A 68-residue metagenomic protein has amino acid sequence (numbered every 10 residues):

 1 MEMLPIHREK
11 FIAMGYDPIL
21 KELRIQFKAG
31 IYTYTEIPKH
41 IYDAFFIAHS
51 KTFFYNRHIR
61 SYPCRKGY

Functional and structural regions predicted by a protein language model:
M1-Y68: Acidic/histidine-enriched, beta-strand-rich ligand/metal-binding domains
